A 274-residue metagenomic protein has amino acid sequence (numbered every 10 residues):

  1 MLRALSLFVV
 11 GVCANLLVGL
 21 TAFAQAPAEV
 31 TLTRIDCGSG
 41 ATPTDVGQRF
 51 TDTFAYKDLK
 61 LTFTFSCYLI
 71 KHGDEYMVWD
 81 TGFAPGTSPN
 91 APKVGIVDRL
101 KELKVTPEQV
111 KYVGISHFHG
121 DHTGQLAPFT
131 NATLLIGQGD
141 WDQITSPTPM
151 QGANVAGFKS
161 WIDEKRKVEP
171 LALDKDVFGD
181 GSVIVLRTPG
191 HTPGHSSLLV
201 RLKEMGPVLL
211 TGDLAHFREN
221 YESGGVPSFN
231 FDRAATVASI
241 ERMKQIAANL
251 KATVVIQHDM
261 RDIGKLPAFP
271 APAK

Functional and structural regions predicted by a protein language model:
M1-A4: Positively charged n-region of N-terminal signal peptides that target proteins for export
S6-G19: Bacterial N-terminal signal peptides
L20-K101, Q109, M205-G212, A248-T253: Metallo-beta-lactamase
P27, V94, R99-V105, Q109 (+2 more regions): Metallo-beta-lactamase
E75-Y76, A84, S160-D163, L173-F178 (+2 more regions): Metallo-beta-lactamase
D80, H117, H191: Conserved G/P- and acidic residue-centered "switch" motifs that form tight phosphate/ATP-binding loops in soluble
G86-T87, G95-I96, G137, G190 (+2 more regions): Short, electropositive alpha-helical surface patch
P89-I136: Active-site metal-binding motif and surrounding structural segment of the metallo-beta-lactamase
